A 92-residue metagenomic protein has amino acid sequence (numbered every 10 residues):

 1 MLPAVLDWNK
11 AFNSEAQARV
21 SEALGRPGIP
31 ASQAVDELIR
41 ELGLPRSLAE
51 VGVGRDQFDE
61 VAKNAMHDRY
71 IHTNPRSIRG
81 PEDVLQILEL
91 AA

Functional and structural regions predicted by a protein language model:
S14-A92: C-terminal charged capping/lid subdomain of soluble metabolic enzymes
